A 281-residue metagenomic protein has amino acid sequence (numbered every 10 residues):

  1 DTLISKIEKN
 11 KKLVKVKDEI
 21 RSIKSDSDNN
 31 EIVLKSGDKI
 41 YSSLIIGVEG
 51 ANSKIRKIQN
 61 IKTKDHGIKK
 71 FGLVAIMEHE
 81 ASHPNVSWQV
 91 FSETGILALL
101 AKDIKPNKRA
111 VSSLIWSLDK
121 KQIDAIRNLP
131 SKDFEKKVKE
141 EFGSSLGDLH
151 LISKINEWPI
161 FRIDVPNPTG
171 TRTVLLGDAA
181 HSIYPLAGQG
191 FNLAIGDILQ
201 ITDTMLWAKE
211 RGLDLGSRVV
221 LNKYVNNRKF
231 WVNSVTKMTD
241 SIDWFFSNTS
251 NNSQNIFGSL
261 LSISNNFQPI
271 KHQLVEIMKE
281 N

Functional and structural regions predicted by a protein language model:
D1-I58, D65-F71: Conserved N-terminal helical subregion
I23, L99-A101, P168: A structural signal for short hydrophobic beta-strand segments in well-ordered beta-sheet cores
D26-D28, K35-K39, A81-S82, K108 (+2 more regions): Short, glycine- and charge-enriched coil/turn segments that flank and shape catalytic ligand pockets
K39, G67, K108, N167-P168: Short, flexible hinge/linker loops that cap or flank conserved catalytic cores
V48-D148, I155: Conserved FAD-binding catalytic core of PHBH/FMO-like flavoproteins
Q122, I126-K209, L215-G216: FAD/FMN-dependent oxidoreductases across multiple families
D203-N281: C-terminal helical "tail/cap" subdomain of flavin- and related membrane-associated enzymes
